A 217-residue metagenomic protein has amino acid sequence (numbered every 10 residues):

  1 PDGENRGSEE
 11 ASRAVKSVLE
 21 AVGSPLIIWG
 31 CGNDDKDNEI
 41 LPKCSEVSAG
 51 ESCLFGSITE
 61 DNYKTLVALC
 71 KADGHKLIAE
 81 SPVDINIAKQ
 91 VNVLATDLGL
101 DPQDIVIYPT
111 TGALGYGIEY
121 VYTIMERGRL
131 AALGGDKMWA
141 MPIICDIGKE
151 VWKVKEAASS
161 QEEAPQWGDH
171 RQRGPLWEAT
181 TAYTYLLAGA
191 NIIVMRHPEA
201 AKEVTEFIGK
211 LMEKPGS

Functional and structural regions predicted by a protein language model:
P1-N86: Active-site beta->alpha loop and helix N-cap motifs at the rims of alpha/beta catalytic domains
R6-L26, P42-E51, E126-C145, V204 (+1 more regions): Alpha-helix-loop-beta-strand connector modules within alpha/beta enzyme cores
E51-S52, K76-L77, P165-G168, G209-K210 (+1 more regions): A short, structure-level motif marking secondary-structure boundaries and short turns
D61-A200, V204: Catalytic alpha/beta core domains of metabolic enzymes, predominantly
